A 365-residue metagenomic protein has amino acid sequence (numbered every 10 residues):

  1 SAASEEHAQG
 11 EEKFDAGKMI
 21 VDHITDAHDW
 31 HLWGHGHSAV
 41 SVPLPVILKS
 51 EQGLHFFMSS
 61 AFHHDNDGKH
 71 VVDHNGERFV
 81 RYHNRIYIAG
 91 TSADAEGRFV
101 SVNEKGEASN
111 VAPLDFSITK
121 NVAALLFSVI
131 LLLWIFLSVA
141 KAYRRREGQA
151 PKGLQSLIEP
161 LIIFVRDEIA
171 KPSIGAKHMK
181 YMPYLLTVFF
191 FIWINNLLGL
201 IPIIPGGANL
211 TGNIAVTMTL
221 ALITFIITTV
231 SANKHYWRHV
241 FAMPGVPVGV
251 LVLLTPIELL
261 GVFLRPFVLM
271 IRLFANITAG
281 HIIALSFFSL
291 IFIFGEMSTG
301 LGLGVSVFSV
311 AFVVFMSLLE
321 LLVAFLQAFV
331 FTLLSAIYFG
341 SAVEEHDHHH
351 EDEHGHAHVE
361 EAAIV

Functional and structural regions predicted by a protein language model:
S1-P151, V365: Perimembrane topogenic segments of multi-pass inner/organellar membrane proteins
A108-P113, I163-K177: Cytosolic juxtamembrane amphipathic/interface segments immediately preceding and feeding into a transmembrane helix
A123-P172, M182-F190: Core alpha-helical transmembrane segments of integral membrane proteins
E168-A170, M182, L186-I201, T211-F331 (+1 more regions): Hydrophobic alpha-helical transmembrane segments and adjacent short intramembrane/lumenal linkers of inner/organellar
I203-G207: Membrane-interface helix termini and inter-helical loops of multi-pass transporters
E345-V365: Terminal, Lys/Arg-rich, intrinsically disordered segments and adjacent short helical elements of membrane-protein
